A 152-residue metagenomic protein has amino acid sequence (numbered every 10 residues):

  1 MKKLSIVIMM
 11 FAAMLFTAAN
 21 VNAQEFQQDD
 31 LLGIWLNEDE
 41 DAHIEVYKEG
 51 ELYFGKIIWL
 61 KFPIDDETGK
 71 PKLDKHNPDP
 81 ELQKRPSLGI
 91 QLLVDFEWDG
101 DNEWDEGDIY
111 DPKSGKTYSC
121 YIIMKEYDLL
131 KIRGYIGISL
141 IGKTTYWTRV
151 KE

Functional and structural regions predicted by a protein language model:
M1-L4: Positively charged n-region of N-terminal signal peptides that target proteins for export
V7-T17: Bacterial N-terminal signal peptides
N22-I34: N-terminal helix-cap/turn-to-beta initiation motif at the start of protein domains
L32, E40, Y47-Y110, T117-S119: Central antiparallel beta-sheet cores of small beta-barrel/beta-sandwich binding domains
E40-H43, G115-S119, R133, I141-T144: Short, surface-exposed coil-to-beta transition loops
K48, W98, M124-K125, R149: Generic beta-strand structural signal
I109-D128, I132-G134: Acidic, glycine-rich flexible loop segments
L129, I136-E152: Edge beta-strand at a domain terminus
